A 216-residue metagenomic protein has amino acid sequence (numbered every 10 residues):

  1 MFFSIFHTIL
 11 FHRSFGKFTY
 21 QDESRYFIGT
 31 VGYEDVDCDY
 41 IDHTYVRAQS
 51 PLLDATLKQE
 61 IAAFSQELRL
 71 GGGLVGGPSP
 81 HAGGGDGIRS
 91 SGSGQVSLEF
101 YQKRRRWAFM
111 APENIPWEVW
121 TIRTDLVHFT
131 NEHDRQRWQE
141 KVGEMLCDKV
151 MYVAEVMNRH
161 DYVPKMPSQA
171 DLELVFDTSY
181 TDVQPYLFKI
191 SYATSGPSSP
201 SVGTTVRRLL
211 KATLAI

Functional and structural regions predicted by a protein language model:
M1-I216: Long protein-protein interaction modules used by eukaryotic assembly/scaffold proteins
